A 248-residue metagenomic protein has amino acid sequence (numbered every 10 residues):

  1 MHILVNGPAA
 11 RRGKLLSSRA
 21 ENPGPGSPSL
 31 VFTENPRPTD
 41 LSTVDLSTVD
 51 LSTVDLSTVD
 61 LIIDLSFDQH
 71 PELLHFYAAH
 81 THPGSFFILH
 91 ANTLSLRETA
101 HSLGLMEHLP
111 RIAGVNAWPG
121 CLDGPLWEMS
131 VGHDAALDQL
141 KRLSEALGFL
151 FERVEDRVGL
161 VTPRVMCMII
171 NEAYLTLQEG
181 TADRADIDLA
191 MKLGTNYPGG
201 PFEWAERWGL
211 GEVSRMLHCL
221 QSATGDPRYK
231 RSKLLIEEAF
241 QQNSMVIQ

Functional and structural regions predicted by a protein language model:
M1-D156, R184-Q248: NAD(P)-dependent Rossmann-like dehydrogenase/reductase catalytic/cofactor-binding core
E155-R164: A short glycine-threonine-serine/GTX helix/turn-capping micro-motif
R164-I170, L193-Y197: Short acidic alpha-helix initiation/capping motifs at coil-to-helix transition points, especially at protein N-termini
Y174: Catalytic, metal-anchored helix/loop core of enzyme active sites in primary metabolism
